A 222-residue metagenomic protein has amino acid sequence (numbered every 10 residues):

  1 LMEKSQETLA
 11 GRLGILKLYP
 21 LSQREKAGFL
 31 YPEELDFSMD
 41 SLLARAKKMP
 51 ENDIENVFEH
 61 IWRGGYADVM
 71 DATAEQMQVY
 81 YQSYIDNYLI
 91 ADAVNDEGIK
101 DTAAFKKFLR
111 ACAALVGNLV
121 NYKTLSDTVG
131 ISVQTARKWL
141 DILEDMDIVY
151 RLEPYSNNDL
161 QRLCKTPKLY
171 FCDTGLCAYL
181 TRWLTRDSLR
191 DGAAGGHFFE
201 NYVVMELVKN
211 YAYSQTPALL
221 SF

Functional and structural regions predicted by a protein language model:
E3-A114, N118: Interdomain motor-coupling "hinge/lid" segment immediately C-terminal to the ATP-binding subdomain of NTP-driven enzymes
M70-F222: Accessory nucleic acid-recognition modules appended to NTPase machines
